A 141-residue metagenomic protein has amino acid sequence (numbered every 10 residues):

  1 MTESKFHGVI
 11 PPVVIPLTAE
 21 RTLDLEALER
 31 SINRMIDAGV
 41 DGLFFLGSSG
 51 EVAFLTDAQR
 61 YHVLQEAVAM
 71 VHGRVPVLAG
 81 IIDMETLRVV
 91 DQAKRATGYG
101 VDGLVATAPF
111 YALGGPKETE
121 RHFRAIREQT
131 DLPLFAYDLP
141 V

Functional and structural regions predicted by a protein language model:
T2-P11, P16-V141: Active-site beta->alpha loop and helix N-cap motifs at the rims of alpha/beta catalytic domains
